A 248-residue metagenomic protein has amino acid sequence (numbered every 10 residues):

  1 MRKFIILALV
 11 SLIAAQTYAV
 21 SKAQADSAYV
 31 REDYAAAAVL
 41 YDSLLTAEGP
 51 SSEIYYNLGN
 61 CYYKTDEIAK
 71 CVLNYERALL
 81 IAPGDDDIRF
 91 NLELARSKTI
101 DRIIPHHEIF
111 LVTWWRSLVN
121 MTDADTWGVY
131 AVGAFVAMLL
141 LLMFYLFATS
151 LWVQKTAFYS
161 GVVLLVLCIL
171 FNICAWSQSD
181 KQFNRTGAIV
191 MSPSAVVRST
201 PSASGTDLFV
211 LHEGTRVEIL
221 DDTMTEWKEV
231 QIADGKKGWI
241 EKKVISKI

Functional and structural regions predicted by a protein language model:
H107-F147: Membrane-embedded alpha-helical segments of integral membrane proteins
Q154-Q178: Internal/C-terminal transmembrane anchor helices
L208-K242: SH3/SH3-like beta-barrel superfamily modules
